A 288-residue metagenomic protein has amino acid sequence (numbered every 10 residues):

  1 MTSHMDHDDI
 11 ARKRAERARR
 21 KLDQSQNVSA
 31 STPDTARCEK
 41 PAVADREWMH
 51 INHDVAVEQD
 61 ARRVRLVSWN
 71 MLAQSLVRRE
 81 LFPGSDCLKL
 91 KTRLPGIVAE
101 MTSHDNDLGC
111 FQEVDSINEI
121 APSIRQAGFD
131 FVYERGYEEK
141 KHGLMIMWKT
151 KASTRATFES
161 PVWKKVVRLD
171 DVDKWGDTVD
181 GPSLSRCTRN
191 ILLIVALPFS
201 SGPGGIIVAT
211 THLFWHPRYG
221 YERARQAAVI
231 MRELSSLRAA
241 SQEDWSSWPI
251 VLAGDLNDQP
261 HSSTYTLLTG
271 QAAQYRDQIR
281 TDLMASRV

Functional and structural regions predicted by a protein language model:
M1-Q126, G136-G143, T281: N-terminal, active-site-proximal structural segment of metallo-dependent hydrolase catalytic domains
T2-I10, R17, Q24, V43 (+5 more regions): Eukaryotic serine/proline-rich intrinsically disordered regulatory segments
A36-Q59, R63, L108-W215, Y219: Structured beta-strand-rich core segments of catalytic domains in phosphoester-bond hydrolases
W69-N70, I97, M101, M147 (+5 more regions): Generic structural signal for small/hydrophobic residues in well-ordered secondary structure, especially within
M71, V114, L213, G254-L256: Active-site metal-binding loops of divalent metal-dependent hydrolases
A73-S75, F214-P217, P260: Feature marks short, surface-exposed loop/turn motifs that line or immediately flank catalytic pockets and channel
S103-D105, F199-P203, L237-S247: Glycine-rich phosphate-binding loop signature in dinucleotide/nucleotide-binding domains
R218-V288: Metal-dependent phosphoesterases centered on the DNase I-like endonuclease/exonuclease/phosphatase
